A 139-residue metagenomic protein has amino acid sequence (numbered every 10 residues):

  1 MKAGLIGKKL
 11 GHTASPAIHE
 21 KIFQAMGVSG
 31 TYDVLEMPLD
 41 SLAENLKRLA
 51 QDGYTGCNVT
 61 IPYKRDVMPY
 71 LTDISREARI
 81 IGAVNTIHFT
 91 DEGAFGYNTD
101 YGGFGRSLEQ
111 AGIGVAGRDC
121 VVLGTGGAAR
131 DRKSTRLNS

Functional and structural regions predicted by a protein language model:
M1-K2, R118: Structural detector for hydrophobic anchor residues on beta-strands
K2-A111: Phosphate/diphosphate ligand-binding glycine-rich loop within oxidoreductases
G4, V121-L123: Conserved beta-strand elements of the Class I
K8, G124-G126: Glycine-rich Rossmann-fold phosphate-binding loop(s) that bind the pyrophosphate of adenine dinucleotide cofactors
C57, C120, T135: Receiver (REC) domain switch-region micro-motif
I113-D119: Short helix-loop-beta connector
A129-R130: N-terminal Rossmann-fold NAD(P) dinucleotide-binding loop
K133-S139: Conserved small/polar residues in nucleotide/adenosyl-binding loops
